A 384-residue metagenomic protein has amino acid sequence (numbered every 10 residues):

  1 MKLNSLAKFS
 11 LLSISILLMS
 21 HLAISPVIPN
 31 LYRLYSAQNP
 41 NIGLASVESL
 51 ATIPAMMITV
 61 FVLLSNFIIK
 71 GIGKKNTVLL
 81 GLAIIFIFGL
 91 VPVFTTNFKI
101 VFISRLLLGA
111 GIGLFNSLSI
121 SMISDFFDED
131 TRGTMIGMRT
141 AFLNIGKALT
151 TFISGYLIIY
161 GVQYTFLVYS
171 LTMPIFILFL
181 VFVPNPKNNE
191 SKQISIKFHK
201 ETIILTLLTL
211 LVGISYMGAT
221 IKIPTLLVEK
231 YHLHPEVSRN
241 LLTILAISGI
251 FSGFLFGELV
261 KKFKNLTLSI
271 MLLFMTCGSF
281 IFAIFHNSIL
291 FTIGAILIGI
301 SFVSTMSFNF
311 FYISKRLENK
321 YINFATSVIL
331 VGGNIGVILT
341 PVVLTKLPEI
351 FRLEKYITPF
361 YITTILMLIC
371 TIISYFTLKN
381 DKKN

Functional and structural regions predicted by a protein language model:
S25, E201-I250: Extracytoplasmic gate region of multi-pass secondary transporters
T59-F98: Conserved MFS/SLC helix-loop-helix module at the cytosolic interface between two early adjacent transmembrane helices
V60-K74, S252-K264, P348-E349: Helix-to-loop junctions at the C-terminal end of transmembrane segments in multipass secondary transporters
F98, S104-L143: Cytoplasmic helix-loop-helix junction between adjacent transmembrane helices in 12-TM secondary transporters
L114-F127, S304-E318: Intracellular juxtamembrane helix-capping segments at the cytosolic ends of symmetry-related transmembrane helices
E129, M138-P184: Helix-loop-helix hairpin linking two adjacent transmembrane segments in secondary transporters
N265-N309: C-terminal transmembrane helical hairpin of 12-TM major facilitator-type secondary transporters
R316-L353: A late C-terminal transmembrane helix in Major Facilitator Superfamily
